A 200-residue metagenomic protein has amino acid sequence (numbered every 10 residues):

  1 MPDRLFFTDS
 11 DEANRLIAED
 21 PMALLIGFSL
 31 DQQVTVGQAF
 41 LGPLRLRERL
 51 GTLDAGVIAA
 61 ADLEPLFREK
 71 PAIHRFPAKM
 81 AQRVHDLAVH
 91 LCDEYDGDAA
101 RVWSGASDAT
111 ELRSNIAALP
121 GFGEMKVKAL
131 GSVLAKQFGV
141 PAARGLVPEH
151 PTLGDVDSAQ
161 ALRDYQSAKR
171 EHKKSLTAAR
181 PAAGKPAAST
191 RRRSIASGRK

Functional and structural regions predicted by a protein language model:
M1-R15, E19, S107-A117, E124-K200: C-terminal accessory module of base-excision DNA glycosylases/AP lyases that mediates lesion recognition and DNA
A13-A23, Q33-V36, H74-K79: Structural motif
D20-L24, F40, L44, A78-H85 (+2 more regions): Non-catalytic, well-ordered alpha-helical scaffold segments
L25-S29: Short, aromatic/basic-rich helix-turn unit that serves as a nucleic-acid recognition element
Q32-L41, L91-G97, F138-P141: Short helix-capping/linker segments at secondary-structure and domain boundaries
L46-A118: Alpha-helical ds-nucleic-acid-binding substructure associated with the helix-hairpin-helix region of base-excision DNA
